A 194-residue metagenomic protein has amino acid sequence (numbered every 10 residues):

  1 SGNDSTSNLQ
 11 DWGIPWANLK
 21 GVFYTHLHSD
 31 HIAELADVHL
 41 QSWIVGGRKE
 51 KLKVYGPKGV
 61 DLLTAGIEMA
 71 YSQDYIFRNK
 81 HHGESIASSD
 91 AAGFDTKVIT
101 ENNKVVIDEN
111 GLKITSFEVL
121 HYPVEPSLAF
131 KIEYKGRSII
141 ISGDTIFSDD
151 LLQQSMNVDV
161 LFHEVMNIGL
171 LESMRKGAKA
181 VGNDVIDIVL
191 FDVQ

Functional and structural regions predicted by a protein language model:
S1-I139, Q153: Binuclear metal-dependent hydrolase catalytic cores
A129, K135-I140, I146-Q194: Cap/insert and terminal regions of metallo-dependent hydrolase folds
